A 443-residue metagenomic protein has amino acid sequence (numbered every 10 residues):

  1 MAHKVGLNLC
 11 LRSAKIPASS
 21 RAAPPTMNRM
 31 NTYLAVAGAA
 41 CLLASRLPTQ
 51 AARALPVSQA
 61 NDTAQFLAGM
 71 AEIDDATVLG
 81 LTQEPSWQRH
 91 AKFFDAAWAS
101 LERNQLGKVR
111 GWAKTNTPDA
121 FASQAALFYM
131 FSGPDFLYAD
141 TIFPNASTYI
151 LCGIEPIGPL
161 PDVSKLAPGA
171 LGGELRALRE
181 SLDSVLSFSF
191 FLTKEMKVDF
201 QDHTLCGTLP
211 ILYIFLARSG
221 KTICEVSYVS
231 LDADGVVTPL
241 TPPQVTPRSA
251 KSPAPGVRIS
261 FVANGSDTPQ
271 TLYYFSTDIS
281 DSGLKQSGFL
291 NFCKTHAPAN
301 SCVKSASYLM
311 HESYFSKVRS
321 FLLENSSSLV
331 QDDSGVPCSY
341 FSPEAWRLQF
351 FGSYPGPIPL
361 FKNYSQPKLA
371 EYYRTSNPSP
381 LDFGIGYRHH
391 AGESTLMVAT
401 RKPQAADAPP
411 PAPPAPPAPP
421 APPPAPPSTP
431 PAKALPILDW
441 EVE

Functional and structural regions predicted by a protein language model:
R29-V36: Sec-dependent signal peptide recognition, specifically the positively charged N-region followed immediately by
L42-Q50: C-terminal segment of classical bacterial N-terminal signal peptides
R53-S184, P269-E443: Non-globular targeting/processing and membrane-anchoring segments
S132-F143, I150-C152, F188-P210: Short, thiol/selenol-centered motifs that function as redox-active sites or metal-ligating centers
S184-C206, A217-S316, S320, E324: Mature extracytoplasmic/lumenal regions of exported proteins
